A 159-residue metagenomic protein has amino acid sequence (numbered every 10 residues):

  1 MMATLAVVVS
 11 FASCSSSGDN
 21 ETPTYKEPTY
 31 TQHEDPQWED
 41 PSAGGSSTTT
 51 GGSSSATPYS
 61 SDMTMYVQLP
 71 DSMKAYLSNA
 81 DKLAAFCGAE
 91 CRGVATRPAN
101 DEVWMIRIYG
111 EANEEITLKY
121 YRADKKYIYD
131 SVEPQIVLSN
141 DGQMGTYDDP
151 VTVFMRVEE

Functional and structural regions predicted by a protein language model:
M2-S10: Bacterial N-terminal signal peptides
V9-S42: Bacterial Sec-dependent N-terminal signal peptides
S47-T57, E133-E159: Extracellular beta-sheet/turn segments enriched in Thr/Pro/Gly and aliphatic residues
S53, P58-A75: Short amphipathic, basic-aromatic surface patches that mediate peripheral association with negatively charged
D81, F86-E114: Tryptophan-paired
A95, S131-V132: Short hydrophobic alpha-helix segments
Y120-S131: Short acidic/polar inter-strand loop motif in beta-rich domains
